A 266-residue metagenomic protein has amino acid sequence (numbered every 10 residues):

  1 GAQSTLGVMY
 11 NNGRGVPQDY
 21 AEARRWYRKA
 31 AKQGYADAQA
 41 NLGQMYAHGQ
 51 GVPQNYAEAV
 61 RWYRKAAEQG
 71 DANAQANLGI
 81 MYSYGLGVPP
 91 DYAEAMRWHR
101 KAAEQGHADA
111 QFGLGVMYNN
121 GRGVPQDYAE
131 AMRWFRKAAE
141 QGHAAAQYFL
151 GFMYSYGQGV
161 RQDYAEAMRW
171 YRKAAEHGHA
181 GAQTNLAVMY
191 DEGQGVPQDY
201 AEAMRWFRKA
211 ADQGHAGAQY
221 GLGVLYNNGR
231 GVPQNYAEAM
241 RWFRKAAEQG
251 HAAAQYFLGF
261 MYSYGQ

Functional and structural regions predicted by a protein language model:
Q3, N12-R14, D19, K32-A36 (+19 more regions): Short helix-capping/linker turns of helical repeat alpha-solenoids
Q3-N12, N41-H48, N77-Y84, G113-N120 (+4 more regions): Hydrophobic face of amphipathic alpha-helices that form TPR/SEL1-like repeat modules and related alpha-solenoid
K29-A30, K65-A66, K101-A102, K137-A138 (+3 more regions): Canonical positions in the second alpha-helix
